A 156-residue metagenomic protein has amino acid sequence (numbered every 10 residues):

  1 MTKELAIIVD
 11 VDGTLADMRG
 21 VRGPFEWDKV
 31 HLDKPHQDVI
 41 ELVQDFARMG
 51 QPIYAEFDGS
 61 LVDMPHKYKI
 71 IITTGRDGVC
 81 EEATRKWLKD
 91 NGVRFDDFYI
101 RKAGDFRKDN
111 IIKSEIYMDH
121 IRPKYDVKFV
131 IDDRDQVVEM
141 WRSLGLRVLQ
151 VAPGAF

Functional and structural regions predicted by a protein language model:
M1-P65: Active-site neighborhood of HAD-like aspartate-dependent phosphohydrolases
T2, P65-H66, H120-V127: Glycine-rich phosphate-binding loop signature in dinucleotide/nucleotide-binding domains
A6-I7, K69, F129: Structural motif
A16-M18, V79-A83, K108, V137-M140: Short catalytic/ligand-binding loop motif for oxyanion handling, primarily in non-cytosolic enzymes, centered on
P24-K34, D96-D109: Glycine-rich phosphate-binding "P-loop"
R48-Q51, S60-K69, R76-D105: Substrate-recognition/cap helix-loop segment adjacent to the acidic, metal-dependent catalytic center of Asp-based
K108-I121: Short loop-to-alpha-helix "cap/lid" segments that border enzyme active sites across diverse enzyme classes
Y117, Y125-F156: Acidic, Mg2+-coordinating phosphoryl-transfer loop and its flanking beta/alpha structural elements, shared across
